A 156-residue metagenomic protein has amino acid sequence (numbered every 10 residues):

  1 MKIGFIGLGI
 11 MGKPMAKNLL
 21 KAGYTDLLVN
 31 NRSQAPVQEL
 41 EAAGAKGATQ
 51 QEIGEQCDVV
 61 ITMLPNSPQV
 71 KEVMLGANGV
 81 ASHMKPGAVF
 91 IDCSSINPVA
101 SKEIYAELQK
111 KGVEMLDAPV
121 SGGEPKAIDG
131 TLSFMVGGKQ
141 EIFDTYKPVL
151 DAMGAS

Functional and structural regions predicted by a protein language model:
M1-T62, E124: NAD(P)+-binding Rossmann beta1-loop-alpha1 motif at the extreme N-terminus of oxidoreductases
I3, I96-S156: Rossmann-fold dinucleotide-binding core
M11, M15, M63, M74 (+4 more regions): Methionine-biased hydrophobic packing positions in alpha-helices, especially within tandem helical repeat solenoids
N18, A22, N30, P36 (+5 more regions): Change "in soluble alpha/beta enzymes" to "in soluble alpha/beta proteins
A43-G44, T62-P65, L108, T131-F134: Short low-complexity, flexible loop/linker segments enriched in glycine and/or proline with clustered acidic
Q50-M115: Rossmann-fold NAD(P) dinucleotide-binding segment
